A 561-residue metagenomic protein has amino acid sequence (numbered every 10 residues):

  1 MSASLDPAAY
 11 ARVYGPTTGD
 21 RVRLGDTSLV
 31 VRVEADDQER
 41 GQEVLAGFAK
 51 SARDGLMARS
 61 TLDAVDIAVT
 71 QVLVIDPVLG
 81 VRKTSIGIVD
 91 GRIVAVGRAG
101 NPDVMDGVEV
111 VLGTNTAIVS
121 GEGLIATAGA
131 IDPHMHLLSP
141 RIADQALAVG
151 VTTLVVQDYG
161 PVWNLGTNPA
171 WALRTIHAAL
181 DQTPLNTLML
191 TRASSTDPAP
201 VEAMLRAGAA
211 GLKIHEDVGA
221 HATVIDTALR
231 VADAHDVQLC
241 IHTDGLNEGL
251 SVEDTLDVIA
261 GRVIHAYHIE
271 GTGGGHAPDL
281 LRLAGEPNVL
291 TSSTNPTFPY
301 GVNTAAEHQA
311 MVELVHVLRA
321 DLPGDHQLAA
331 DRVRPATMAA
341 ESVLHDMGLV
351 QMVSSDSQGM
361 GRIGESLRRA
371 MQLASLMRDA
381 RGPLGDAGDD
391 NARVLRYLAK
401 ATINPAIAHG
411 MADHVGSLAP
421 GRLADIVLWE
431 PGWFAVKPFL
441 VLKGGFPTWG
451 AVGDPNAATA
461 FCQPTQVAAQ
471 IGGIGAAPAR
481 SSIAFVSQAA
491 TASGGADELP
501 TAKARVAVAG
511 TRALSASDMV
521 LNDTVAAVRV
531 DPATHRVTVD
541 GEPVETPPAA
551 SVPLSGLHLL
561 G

Functional and structural regions predicted by a protein language model:
M1-A58, R98, T114-A126, A143-V237 (+3 more regions): Divalent-metal coordination cores built from histidine and acidic residues
M1-V104, L147, T152-T153, H345-D346 (+2 more regions): Active-site microenvironment of metallo-dependent hydrolases
A68, A117, G129-I131, L239 (+1 more regions): Residue-level marker for buried hydrophobic side chains located in beta-strands that build the well-ordered beta-sheet
A95-N115, A128: Pre-active-site segment of Zn-dependent metallo-hydrolases
G123, T127, M135, A401: Residues forming the flavin
A128-S139, L239-L246, V537: Histidine-centered catalytic micro-motifs
H136-L137, Y159-W163, A193, G245 (+1 more regions): Acidic, glycine-rich active-site loops and adjacent beta-strand->loop/helix elements that engage anionic groups
I214-S342, D346-L395, I407, A451: Active-site core of metal-dependent hydrolases
